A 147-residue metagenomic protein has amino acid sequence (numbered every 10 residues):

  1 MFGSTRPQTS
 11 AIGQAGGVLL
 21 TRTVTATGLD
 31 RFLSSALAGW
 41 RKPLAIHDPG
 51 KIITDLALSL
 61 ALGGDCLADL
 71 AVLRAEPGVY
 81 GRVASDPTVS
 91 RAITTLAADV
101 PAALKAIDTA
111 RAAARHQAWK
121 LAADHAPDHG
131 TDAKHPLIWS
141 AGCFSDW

Functional and structural regions predicted by a protein language model:
M1-W147: Dynamic "connector" segments at or just before major functional cores
